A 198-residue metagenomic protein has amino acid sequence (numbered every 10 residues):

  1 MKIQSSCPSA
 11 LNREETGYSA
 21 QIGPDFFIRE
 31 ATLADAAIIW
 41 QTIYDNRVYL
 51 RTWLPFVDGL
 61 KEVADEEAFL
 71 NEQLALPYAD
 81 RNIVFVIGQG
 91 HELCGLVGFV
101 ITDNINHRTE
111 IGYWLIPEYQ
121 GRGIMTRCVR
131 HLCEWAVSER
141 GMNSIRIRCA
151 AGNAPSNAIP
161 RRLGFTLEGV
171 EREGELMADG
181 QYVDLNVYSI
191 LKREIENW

Functional and structural regions predicted by a protein language model:
M1-I38, T42-Y49, V84-W198: Acyl-donor (CoA/ACP) binding surface of acyl/acetyltransferases
R51-E72: Conserved GNAT-fold acetyl-CoA-binding loop/helix
K61-E62, P77, I195: A short hydrophobic/aromatic micro-motif that marks alpha-helical segments and, especially, helix-coil
E72-L76, W135: A generic secondary-structure signal
A75-D80, F165: Short loop/turn motifs at secondary-structure junctions and domain boundaries
